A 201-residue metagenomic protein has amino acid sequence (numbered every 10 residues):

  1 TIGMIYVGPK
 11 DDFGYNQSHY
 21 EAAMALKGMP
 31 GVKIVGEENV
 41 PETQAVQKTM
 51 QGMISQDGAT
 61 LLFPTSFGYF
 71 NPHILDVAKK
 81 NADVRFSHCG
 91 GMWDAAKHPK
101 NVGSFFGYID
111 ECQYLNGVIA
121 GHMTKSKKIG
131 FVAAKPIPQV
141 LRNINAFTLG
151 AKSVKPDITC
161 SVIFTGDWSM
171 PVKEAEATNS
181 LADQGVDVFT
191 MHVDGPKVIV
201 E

Functional and structural regions predicted by a protein language model:
T1-E201: A residue-level marker of the well-folded mature domains of exported/periplasmic proteins
